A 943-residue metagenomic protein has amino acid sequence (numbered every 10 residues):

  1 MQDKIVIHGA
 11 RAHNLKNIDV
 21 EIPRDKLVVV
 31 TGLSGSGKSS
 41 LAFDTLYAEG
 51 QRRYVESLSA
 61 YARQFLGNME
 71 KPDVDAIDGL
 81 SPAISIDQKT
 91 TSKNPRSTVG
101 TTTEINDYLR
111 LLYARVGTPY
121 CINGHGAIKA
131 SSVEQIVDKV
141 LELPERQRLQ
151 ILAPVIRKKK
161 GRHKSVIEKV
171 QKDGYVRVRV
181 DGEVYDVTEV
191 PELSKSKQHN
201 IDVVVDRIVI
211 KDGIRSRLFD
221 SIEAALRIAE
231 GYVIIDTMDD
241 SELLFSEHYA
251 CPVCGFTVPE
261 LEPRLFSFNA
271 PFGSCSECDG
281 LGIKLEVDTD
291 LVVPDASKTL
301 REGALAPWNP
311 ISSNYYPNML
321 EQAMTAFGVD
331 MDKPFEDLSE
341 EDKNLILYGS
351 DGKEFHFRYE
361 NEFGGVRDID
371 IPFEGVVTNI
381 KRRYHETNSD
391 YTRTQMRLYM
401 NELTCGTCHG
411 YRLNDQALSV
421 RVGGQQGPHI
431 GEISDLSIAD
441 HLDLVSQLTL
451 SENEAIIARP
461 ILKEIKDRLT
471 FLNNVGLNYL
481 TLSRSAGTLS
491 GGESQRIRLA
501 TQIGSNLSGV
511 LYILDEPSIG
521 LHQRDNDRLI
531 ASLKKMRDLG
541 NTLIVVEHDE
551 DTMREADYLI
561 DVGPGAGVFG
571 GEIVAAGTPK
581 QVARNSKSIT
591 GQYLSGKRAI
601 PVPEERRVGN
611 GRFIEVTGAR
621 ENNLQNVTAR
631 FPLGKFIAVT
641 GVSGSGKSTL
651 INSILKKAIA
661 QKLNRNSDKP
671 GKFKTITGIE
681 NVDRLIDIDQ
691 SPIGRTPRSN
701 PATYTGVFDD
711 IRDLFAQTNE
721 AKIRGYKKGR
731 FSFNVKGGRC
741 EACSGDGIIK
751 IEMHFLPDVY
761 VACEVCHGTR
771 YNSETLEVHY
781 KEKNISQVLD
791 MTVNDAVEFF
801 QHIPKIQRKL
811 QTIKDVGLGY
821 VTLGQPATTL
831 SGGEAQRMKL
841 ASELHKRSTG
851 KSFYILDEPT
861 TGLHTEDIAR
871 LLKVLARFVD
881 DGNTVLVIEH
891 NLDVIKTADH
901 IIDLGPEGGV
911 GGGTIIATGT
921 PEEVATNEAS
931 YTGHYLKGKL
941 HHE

Functional and structural regions predicted by a protein language model:
M1-E943: Conserved phosphate-binding elements of NTP-dependent enzyme cores
